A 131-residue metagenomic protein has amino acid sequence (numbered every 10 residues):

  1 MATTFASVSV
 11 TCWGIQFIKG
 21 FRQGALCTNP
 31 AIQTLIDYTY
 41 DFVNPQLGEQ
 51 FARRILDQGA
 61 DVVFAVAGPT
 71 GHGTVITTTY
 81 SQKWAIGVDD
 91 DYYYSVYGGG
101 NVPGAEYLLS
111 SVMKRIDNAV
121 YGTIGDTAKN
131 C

Functional and structural regions predicted by a protein language model:
M1-C131: A residue-level marker of the well-folded mature domains of exported/periplasmic proteins
